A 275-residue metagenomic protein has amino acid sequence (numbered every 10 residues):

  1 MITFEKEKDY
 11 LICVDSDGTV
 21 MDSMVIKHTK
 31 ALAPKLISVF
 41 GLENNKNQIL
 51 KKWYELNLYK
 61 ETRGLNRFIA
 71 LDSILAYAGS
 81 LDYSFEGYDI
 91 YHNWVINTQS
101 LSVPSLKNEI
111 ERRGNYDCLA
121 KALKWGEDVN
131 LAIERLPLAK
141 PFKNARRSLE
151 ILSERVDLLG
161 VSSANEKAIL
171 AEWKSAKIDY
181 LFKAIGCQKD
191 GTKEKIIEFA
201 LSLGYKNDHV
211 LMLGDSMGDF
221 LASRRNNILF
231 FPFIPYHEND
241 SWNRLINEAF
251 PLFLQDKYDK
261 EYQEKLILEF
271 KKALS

Functional and structural regions predicted by a protein language model:
M1-V14, K51, K60-R63, S80-G87 (+1 more regions): Non-catalytic pre-domain segments flanking phosphatase-related domains
E5-K27, S223: Asp-based phosphoryl-transfer active-site loop
K8-Y10, V156, N207-H209: Short coil/turn segments at beta-strand junctions that form active-site/ligand-binding loops
T19-A164: Alpha-helical substrate-recognition element adjacent to the catalytic core
H28-L32, A176-I178, L229-F230: Glycine-rich, phosphate-binding/catalytic loops in enzymes
L159-L211, L221, R225: Substrate-recognition "cap/lid" segment bordering the active-site pocket of phosphatases
K206-F250: Acidic, Mg2+-coordinating phosphoryl-transfer loop and its flanking beta/alpha structural elements, shared across
N247, P251-S275: C-terminal accessory extensions appended to soluble enzyme cores
